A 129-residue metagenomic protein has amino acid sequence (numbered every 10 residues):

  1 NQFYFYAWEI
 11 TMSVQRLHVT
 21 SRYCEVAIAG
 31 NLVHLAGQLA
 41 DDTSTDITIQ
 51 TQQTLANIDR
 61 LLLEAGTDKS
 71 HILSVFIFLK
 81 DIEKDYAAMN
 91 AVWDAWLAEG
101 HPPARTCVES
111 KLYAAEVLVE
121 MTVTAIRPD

Functional and structural regions predicted by a protein language model:
Q2-D129: N-terminal presequence-like segments and the immediate start of the first folded domain
